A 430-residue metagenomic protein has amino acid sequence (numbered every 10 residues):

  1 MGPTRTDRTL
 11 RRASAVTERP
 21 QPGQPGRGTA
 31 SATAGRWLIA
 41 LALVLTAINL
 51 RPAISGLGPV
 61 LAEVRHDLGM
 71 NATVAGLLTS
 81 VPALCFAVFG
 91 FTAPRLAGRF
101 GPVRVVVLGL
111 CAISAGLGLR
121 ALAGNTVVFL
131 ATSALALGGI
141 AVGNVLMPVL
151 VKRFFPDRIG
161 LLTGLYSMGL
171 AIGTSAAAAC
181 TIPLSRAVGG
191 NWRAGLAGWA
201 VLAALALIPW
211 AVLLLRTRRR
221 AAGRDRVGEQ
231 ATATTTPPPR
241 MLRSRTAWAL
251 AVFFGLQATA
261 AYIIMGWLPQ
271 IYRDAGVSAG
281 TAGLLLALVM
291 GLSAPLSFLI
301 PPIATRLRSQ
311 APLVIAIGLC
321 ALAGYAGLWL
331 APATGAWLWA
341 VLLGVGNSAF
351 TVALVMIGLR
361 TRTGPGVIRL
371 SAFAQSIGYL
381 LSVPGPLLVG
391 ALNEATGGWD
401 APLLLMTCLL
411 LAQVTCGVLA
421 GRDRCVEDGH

Functional and structural regions predicted by a protein language model:
S55, A83-F91, S175, M290-F298 (+1 more regions): Residue-level signature of mid-helix packing/kink "hotspots" within the transmembrane helices of 12-pass Major
L57-G58, R245-L288, A294-S297: Extracytoplasmic gate region of multi-pass secondary transporters
G69, G101, L122-V127, P156 (+3 more regions): Helix-breaking motifs and short loop linkers at transmembrane-helix boundaries and internal kinks in secondary membrane
V88-V127: Conserved MFS/SLC helix-loop-helix module at the cytosolic interface between two early adjacent transmembrane helices
T132-L170: Cytoplasmic helix-loop-helix junction between adjacent transmembrane helices in 12-TM secondary transporters
D157-R158, L165-R218: Helix-loop-helix hairpin linking two adjacent transmembrane segments in secondary transporters
Q310-A353: C-terminal transmembrane helical hairpin of 12-TM major facilitator-type secondary transporters
T361-W399, M406: A late C-terminal transmembrane helix in Major Facilitator Superfamily
